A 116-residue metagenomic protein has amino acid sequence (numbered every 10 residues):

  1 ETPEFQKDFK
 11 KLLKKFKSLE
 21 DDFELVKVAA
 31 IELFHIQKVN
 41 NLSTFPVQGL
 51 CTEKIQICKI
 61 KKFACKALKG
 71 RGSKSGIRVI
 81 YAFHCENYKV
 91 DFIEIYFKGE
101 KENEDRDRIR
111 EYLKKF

Functional and structural regions predicted by a protein language model:
E1-S73, E86-K89, K98-F116: Basic, Lys/Arg-enriched alpha-helical interface segments
K74-V79: Short, surface-exposed coil-to-beta transition loops
I80-C85: Short conserved beta-strand segments at catalytic cores or DNA/RNA-binding microdomains of nucleic-acid binding
F92: A short, basic-hydrophobic beta/loop patch
I95: Cofactor-binding loop segments of dinucleotide-utilizing enzymes, especially the Rossmann-like FAD- and NAD(P)+-binding
